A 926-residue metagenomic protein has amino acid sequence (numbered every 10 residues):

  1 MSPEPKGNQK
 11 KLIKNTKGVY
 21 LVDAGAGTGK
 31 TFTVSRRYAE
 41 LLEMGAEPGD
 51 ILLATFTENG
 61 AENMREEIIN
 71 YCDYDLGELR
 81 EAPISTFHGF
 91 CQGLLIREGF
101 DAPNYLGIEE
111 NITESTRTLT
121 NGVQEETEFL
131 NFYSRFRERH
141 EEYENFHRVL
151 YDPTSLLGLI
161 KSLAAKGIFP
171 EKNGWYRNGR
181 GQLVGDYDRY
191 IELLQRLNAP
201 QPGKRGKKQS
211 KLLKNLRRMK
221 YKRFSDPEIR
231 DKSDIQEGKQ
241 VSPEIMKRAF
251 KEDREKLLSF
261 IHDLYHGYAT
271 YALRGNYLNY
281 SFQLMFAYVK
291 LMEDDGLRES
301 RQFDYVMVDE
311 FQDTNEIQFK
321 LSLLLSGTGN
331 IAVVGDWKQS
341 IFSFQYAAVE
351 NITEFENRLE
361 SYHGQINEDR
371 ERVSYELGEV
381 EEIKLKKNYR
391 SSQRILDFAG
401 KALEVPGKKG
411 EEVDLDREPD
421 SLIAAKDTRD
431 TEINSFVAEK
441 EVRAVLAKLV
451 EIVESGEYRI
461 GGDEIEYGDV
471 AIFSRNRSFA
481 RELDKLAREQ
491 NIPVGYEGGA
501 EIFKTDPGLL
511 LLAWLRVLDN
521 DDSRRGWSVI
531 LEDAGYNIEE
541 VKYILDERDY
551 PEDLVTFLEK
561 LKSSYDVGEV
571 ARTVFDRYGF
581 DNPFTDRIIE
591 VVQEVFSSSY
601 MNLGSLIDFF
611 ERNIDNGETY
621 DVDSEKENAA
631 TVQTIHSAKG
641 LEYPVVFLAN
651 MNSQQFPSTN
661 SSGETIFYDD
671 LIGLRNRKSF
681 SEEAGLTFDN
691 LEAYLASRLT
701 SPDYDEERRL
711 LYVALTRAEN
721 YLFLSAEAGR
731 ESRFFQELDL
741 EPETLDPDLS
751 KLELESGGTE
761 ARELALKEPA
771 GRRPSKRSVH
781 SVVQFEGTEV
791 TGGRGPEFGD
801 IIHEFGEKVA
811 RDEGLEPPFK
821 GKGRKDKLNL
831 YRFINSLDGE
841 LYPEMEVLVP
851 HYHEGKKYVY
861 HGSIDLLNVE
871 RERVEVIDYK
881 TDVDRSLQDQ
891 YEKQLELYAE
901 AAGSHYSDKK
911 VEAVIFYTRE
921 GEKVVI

Functional and structural regions predicted by a protein language model:
M1-Y105, T716: P-loop NTPase Walker
S2-K14, G18-A26, L52, G60 (+7 more regions): Conserved helicase NTPase motor core
E40, F319-S435, A447: Conserved RecA-like helicase ATPase core segment that couples NTP binding/hydrolysis to strand translocation
E78-E81, A102-E252, E379-N388, K409 (+1 more regions): ATP-hydrolysis module of ASCE/P-loop NTPase motor domains, specifically the Walker B Asp-Glu catalytic pair
H88-C91, D186-I235, K251, K256-Y305 (+4 more regions): Conserved helicase/translocase P-loop NTPase motor core
L512-R717, Y721, S725-A728, E741: Conserved helicase C-terminal RecA-like lobe
G729-I864, N868-V869, E892, F916: Nuclease catalytic cores
Y852-I926: Mg2+/Mn2+-dependent nuclease catalytic core
